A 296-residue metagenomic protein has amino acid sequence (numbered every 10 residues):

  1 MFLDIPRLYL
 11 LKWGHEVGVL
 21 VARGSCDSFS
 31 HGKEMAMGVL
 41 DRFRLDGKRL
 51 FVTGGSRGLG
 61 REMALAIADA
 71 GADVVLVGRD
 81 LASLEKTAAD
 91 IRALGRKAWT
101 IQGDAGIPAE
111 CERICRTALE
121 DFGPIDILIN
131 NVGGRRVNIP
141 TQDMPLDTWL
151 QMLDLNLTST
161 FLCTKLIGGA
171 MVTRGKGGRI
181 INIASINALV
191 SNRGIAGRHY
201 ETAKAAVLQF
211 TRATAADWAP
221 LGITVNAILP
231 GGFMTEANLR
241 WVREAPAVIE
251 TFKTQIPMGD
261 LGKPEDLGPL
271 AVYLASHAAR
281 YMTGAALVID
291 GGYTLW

Functional and structural regions predicted by a protein language model:
H15, A36-R42, R135-N138, V272 (+1 more regions): Short C-terminal tail/terminal secondary-structure segment of NAD(P)H-dependent dehydrogenase/reductase domains
D41, G194-A196, G232-I256: A glycine/serine/threonine-rich, flexible loop-to-helix segment that serves as the NAD(P) cofactor-binding "lid"
S56-G58: Conserved glycine-rich cofactor-binding loop
I139-T141, P145-L153, V248, F252: Substrate-binding pocket helix/loop in short-chain dehydrogenase/reductase
G169, A216-D217, R280: Alpha-helical segment proximal to the catalytic Tyr-Lys
I181-A206, T211-R212, A216-P220, G232: Catalytic loop of short-chain dehydrogenase/reductase
A219, T224, M282-G284: Short, small/polar-rich loop/turn modules that mediate ligand/substrate recognition or access, typified
